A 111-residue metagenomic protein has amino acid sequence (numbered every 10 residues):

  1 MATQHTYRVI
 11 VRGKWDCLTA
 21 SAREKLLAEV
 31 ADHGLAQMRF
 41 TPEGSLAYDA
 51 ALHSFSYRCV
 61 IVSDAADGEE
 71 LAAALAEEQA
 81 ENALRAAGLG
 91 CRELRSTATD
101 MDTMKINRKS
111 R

Functional and structural regions predicted by a protein language model:
M1-E24: Short, extreme N-terminal segment that most often corresponds to the first beta-strand
A2-Q4, R92-R111: Short, charged, intrinsically disordered terminal tails
Q4-I10, S54-S56, E93: Broad gene-expression machinery/nucleic-acid interaction feature
A20-R39: Short amphipathic alpha-helix segments
K25, E29, L71-N82: Long, highly charged amphipathic alpha-helices
A36-A74: Short, intrinsically disordered low-complexity segments
E78-T97: Short, compact, well-ordered microdomains
